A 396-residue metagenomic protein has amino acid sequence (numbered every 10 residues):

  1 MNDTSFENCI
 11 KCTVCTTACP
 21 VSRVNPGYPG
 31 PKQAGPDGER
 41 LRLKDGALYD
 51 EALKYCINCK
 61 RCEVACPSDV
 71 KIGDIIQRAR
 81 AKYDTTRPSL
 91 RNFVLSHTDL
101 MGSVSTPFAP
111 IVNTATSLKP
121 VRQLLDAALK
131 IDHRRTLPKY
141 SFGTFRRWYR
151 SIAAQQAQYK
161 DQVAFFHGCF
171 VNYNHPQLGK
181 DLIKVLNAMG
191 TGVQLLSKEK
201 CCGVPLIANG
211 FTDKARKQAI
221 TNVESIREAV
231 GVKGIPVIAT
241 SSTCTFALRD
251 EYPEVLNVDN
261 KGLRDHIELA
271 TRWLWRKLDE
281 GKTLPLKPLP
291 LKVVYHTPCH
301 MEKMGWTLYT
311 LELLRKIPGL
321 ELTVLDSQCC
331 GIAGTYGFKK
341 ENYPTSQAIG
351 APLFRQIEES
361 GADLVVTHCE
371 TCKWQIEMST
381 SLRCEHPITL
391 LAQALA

Functional and structural regions predicted by a protein language model:
M1, G27-A47, G305-L313, Q347: Short, charged low-complexity linear segments at domain edges
D3, N8-I10, V14-E39, Y55-K82 (+3 more regions): Iron-sulfur cluster-binding cysteine motifs and their immediate structural context in ferredoxin-like electron-transfer
E7, K44-A47, G190, G334: Generic detector of short alpha-helix boundary/capping microenvironments and adjacent low-complexity segments
L43-A47, R61, F93-H97: A ubiquitous short alpha-helical element
D50-L53: A cross-family structural signal marking well-folded subdomains
I72-A396: Iron-sulfur cluster-binding electron-transfer modules in prokaryotic oxidoreductases
